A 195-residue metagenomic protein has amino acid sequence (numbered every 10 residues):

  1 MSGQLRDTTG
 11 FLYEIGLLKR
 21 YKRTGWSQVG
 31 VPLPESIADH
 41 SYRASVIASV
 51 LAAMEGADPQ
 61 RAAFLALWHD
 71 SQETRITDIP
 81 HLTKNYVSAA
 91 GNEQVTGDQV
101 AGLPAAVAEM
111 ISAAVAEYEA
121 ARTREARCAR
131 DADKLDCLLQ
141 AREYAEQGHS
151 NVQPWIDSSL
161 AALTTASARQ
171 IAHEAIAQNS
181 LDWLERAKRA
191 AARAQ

Functional and structural regions predicted by a protein language model:
M1-Q195: Active-site helical microenvironments for divalent-metal-assisted chemistry
